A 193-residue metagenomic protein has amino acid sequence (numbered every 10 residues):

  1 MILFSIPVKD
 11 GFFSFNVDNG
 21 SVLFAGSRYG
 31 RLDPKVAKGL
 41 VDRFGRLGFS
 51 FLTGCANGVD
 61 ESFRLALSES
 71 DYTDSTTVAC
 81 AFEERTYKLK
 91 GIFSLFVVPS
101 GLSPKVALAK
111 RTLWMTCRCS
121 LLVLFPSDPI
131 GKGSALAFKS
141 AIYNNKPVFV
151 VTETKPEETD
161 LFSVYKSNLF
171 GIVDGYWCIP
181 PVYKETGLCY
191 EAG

Functional and structural regions predicted by a protein language model:
I2-N19, R28-G175, P181, G187-Y190: Acidic/glycine-enriched connector segments
A25: Residue-level detector of conserved, well-ordered beta-strand and adjacent loop positions that form binding/recognition
G193: Cysteine-nucleophile amide-bond enzymes
